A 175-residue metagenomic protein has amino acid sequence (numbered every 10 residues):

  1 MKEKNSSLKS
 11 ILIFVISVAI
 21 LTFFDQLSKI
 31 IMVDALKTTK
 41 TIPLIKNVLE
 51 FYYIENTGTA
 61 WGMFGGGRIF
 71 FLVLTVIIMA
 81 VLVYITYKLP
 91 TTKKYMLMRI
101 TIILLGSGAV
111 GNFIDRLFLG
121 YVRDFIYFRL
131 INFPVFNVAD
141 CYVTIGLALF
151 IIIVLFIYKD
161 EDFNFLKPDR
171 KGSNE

Functional and structural regions predicted by a protein language model:
M1-E175: Alpha-helical transmembrane bundles and membrane-interface segments of multipass inner-membrane proteins
